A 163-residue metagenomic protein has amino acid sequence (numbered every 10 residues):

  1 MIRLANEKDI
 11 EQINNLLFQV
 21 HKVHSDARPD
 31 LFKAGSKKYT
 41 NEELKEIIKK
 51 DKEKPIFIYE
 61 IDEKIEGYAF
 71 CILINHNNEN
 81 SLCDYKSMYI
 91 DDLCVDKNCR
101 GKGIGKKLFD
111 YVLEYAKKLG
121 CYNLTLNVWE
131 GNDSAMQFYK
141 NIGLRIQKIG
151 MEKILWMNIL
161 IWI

Functional and structural regions predicted by a protein language model:
M1-L16, H24: A short beta-loop-alpha structural element at the N-terminal edge of CoA-dependent acyl/N-acetyltransferase catalytic
K22-K45: Conserved GNAT-fold acetyl-CoA-binding loop/helix
E42-I58: A short helix-loop-beta-strand connector motif used in the catalytic cores of GNAT acetyltransferases and, in some
I58, K64-L73, C94: Conserved beta-strand in the GNAT
N75, L93-R100: A short, internal acetyl-CoA/4′-phosphopantetheine-binding micro-motif in the GNAT/acyltransferase core
K106, D110, K118, E130-K148: Conserved active-site alpha-helix within GNAT-family acetyltransferase domains
A116-N127: Conserved GNAT acetyl-CoA-binding A-motif
T125-A135, E152-L155: Conserved beta-strand-loop-alpha-helix junction that forms the acyl-donor binding cleft
